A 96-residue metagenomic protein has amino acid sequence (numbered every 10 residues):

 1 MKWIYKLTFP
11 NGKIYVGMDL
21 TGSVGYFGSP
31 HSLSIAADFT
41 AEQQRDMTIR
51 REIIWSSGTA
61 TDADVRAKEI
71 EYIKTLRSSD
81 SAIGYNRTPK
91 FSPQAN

Functional and structural regions predicted by a protein language model:
M1-N96: Structure-specific nucleic-acid interaction/processing domains
